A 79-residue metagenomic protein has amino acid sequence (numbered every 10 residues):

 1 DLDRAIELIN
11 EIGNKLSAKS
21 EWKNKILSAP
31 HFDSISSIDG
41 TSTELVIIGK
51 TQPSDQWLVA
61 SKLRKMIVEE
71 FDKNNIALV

Functional and structural regions predicted by a protein language model:
D1-V79: Structured, soluble regulatory/oligomerization domains located on the cytosolic or IMS-facing side of membrane proteins
